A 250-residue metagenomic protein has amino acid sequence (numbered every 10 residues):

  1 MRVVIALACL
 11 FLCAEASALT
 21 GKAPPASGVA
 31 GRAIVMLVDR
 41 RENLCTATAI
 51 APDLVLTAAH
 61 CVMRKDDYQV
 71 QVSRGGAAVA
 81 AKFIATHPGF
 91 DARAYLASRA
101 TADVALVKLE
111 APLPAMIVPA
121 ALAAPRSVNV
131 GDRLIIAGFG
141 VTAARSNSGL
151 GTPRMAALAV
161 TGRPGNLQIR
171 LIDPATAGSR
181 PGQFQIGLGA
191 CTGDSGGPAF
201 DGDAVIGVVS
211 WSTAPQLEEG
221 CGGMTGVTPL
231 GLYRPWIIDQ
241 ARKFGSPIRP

Functional and structural regions predicted by a protein language model:
M1-V4: Positively charged n-region of N-terminal signal peptides that target proteins for export
C13-E15: N-terminal signal peptide c-region/cleavage motif recognized by signal peptidases
T20-V29, Y68-R126, S148: Conserved catalytic-core segment of clan PA serine endopeptidases
S27-A33, N43-L44, T48-V62, V70 (+2 more regions): C-terminal subregion of chymotrypsin/trypsin-like serine protease catalytic domains
V35-L37, D67-A81, D132-G138: Short conserved beta-strand and strand-loop elements enriched in small hydrophobics with frequent Asp/Gly
L37-D39, A49, T57, A81 (+5 more regions): Hydrophobic residues in beta-strands and at strand termini
V38-R41, T57-H60, K65, P88 (+6 more regions): Sec/Tat-exported extracytoplasmic proteins
T101-V104, E110-G187, G223, L230-P235: Chymotrypsin/trypsin-fold serine protease catalytic domain
